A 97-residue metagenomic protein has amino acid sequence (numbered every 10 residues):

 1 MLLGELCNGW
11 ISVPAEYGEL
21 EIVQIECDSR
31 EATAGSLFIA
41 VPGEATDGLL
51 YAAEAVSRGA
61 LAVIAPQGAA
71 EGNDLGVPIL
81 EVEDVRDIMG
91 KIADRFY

Functional and structural regions predicted by a protein language model:
M1-K91: N-terminal leader/targeting and accessory segments in enzymes
K91-Y97: Walker A (P-loop) phosphate-binding motif
